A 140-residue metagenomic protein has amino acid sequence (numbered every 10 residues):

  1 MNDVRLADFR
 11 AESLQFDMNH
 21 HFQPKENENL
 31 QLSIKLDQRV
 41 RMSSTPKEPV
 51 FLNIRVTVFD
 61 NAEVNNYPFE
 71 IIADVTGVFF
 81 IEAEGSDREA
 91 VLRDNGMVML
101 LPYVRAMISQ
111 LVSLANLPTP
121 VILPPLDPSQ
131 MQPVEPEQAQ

Functional and structural regions predicted by a protein language model:
M1-V98, A106-Q140: N-terminal intrinsically disordered, cationic/polar leader segments that include organellar targeting peptides
